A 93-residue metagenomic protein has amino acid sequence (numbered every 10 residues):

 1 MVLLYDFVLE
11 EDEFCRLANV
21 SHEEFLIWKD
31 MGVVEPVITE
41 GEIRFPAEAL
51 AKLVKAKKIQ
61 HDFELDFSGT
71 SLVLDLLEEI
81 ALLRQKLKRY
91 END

Functional and structural regions predicted by a protein language model:
V2-D12, R16, D30-E35, T39-D93: Arg/Lys-rich, alpha-helical DNA-contact motif
